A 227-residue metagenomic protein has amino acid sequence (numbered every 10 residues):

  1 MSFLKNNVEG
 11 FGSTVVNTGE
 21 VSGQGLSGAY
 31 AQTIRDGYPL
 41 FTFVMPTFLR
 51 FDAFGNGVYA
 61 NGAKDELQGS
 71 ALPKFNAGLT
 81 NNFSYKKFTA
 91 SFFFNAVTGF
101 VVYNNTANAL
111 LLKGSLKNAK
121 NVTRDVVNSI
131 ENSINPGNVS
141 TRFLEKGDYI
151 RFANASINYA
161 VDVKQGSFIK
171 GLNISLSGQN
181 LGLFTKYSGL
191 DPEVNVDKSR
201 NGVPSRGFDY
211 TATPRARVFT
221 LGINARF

Functional and structural regions predicted by a protein language model:
M1-A71, Q179-G189: Conserved small-residue
M1-S2, S84, N95-V97, S177-L181 (+1 more regions): Outer-membrane beta-barrel pore domains and translocons
N17-V44, A119, N135-V139, T185-F227: C-terminal beta-signal and terminal closure region of outer-membrane beta-barrel proteins
L40-T42, V97-L181, K186, N195: Extracytoplasmic gating/loop element in the C-terminal half of outer-membrane beta-barrel translocons and assembly
F54-A63, S129-T141, K198-S205: Flexible, solvent-exposed coil segments and beta strand-coil junctions, predominantly the extracellular/periplasmic
F75-N81, F152-I157, R217-L221: Hydrophobic, lipid-facing positions within transmembrane beta-strands of outer-membrane proteins
K87-A90, K164-Q165: Repeated loop/turn-to-beta-strand initiation elements of outer-membrane beta-barrel proteins
F92, I174-L176, I223: Membrane-embedded beta-strand positions of outer-membrane beta-barrel proteins
